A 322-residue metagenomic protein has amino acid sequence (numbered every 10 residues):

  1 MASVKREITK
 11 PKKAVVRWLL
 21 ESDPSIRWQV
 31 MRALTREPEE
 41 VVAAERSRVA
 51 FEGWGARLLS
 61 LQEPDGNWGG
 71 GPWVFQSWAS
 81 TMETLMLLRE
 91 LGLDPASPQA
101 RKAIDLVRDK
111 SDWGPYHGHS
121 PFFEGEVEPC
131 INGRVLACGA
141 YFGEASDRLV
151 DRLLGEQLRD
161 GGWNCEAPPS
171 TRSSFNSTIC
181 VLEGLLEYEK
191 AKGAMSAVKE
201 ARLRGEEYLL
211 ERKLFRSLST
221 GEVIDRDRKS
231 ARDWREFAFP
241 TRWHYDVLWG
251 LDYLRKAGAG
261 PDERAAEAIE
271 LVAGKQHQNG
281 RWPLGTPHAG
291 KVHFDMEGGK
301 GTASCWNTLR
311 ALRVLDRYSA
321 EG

Functional and structural regions predicted by a protein language model:
M1-G322: Preference for long, amphipathic alpha-helical scaffolds in soluble/luminal domains and all-alpha bundles
